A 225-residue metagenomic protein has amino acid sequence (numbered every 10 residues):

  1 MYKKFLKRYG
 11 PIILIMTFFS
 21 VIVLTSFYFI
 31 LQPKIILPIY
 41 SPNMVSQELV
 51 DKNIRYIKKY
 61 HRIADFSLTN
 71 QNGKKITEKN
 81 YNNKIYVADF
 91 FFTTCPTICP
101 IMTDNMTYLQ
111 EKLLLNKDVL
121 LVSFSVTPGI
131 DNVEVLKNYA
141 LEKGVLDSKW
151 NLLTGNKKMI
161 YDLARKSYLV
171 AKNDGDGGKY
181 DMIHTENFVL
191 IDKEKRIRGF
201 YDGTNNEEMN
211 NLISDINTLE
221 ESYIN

Functional and structural regions predicted by a protein language model:
M1-I63: N-terminal targeting signals for export/organelle localization
H61-I63, K84-I85, I183-T185: Short, small/polar residue-rich loop motifs at catalytic or cofactor-binding pockets
S67-L68, L190: Hydrophobic beta-strand positions
I76-M106, L121-V122: Short active-site neighborhood of thiol/selenol oxidoreductases, capturing the structured segment around
T103-L163: Structural microenvironment flanking redox-active thiols in thiol-disulfide oxidoreductases
K149-W150, Y161, R165-N173, I183-V189: Structural micro-motif
D174-N225: Thiol-/selenol-based redox modules, centered on thioredoxin-like and closely related oxidoreductase domains
